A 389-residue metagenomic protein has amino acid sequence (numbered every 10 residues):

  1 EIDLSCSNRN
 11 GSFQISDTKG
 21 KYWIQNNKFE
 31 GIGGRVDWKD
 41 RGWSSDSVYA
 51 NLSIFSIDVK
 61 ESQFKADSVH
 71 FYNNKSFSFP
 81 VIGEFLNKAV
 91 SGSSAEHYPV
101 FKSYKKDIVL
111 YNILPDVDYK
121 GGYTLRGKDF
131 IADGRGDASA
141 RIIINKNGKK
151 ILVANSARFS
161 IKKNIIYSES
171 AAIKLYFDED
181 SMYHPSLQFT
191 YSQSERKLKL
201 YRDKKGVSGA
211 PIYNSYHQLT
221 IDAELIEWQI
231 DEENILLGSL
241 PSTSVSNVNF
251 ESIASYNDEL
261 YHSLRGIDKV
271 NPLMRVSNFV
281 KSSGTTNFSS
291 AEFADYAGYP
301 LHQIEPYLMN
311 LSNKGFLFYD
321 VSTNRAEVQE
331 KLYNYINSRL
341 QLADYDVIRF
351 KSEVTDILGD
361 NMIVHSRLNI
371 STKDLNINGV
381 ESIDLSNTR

Functional and structural regions predicted by a protein language model:
E1-R389: Structural signature for solvent-exposed beta-strand/loop edge elements and short helix-capping sites, enriched
